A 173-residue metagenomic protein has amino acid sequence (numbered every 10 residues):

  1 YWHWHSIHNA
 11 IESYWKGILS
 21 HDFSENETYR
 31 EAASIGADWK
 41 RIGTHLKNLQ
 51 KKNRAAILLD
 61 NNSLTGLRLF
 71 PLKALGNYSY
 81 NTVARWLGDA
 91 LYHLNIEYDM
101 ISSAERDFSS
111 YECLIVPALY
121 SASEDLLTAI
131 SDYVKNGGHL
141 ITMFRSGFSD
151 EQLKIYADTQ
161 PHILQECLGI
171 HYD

Functional and structural regions predicted by a protein language model:
Y1-D173: Carbohydrate-binding surfaces of carbohydrate-active enzymes
